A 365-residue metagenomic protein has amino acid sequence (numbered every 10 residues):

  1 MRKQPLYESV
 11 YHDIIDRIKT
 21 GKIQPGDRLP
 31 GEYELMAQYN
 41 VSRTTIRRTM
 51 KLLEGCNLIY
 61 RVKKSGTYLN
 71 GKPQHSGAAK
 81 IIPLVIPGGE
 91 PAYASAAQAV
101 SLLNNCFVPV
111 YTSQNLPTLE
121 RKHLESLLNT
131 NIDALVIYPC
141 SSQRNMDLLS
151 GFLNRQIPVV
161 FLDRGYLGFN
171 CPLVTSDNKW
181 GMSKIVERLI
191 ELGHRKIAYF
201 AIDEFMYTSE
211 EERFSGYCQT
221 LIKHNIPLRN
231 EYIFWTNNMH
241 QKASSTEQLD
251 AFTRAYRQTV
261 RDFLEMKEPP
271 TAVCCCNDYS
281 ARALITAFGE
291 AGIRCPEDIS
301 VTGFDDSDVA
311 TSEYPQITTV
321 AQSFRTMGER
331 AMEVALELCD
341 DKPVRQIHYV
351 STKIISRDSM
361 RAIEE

Functional and structural regions predicted by a protein language model:
M1-S76: N-terminal helix-turn-helix DNA-binding module of bacterial transcription factors
R2, H12-D16, E34, K51 (+2 more regions): Alpha-helical recognition/docking segments in bacterial nutrient-uptake and carbohydrate-utilization systems
D13, T253, R257-E365: Flexible loop/turn connectors
P25-G26, R195-K196, L228-Y232, R294-S300: Short acidic capping loops at alpha-helix termini that bridge into adjacent secondary structure
P83-L84, I132-P139, V160, A198-A201 (+3 more regions): Periplasmic-binding protein-like
S101-S113, C218-Q248: Short beta-strand elements in bilobed, periplasmic/extracellular small-molecule ligand-binding domains
P172-F200, S215-Q219, F252-R261, Q322-D340: Hydrophobic alpha-helical segments within soluble ligand-binding/sensing domains
I185-P227, I347-S359: An alpha-beta-alpha
